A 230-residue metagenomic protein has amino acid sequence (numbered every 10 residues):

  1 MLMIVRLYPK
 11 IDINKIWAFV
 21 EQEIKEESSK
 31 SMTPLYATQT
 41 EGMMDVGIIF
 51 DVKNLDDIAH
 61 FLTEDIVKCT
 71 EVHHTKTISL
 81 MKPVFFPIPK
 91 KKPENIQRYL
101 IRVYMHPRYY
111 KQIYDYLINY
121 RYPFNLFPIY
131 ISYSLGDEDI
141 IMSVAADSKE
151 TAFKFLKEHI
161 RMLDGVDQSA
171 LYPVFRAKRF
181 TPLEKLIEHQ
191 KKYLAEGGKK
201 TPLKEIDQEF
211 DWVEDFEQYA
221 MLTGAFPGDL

Functional and structural regions predicted by a protein language model:
M1-L230: A compositional/biophysical signature of low hydrophobicity enriched in polar/charged and small residues
